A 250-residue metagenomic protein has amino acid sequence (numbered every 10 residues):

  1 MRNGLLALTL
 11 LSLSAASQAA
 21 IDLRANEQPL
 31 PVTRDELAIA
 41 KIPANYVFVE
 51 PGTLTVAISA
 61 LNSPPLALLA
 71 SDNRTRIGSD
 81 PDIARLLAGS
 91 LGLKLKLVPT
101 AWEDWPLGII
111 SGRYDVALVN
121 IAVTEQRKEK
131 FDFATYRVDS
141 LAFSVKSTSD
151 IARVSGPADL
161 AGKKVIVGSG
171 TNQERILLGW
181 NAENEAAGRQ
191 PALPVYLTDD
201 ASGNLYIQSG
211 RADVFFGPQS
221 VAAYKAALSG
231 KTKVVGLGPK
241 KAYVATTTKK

Functional and structural regions predicted by a protein language model:
L10-Q18: Hydrophobic h-region of N-terminal signal peptides that target proteins for export in Gram-negative bacteria
D22-N120: Extracytoplasmic small-molecule ligand-binding "clamshell" domains of the periplasmic binding protein/Venus flytrap
L69-S71, A84-L93, Q173-Y196, A227: Ligand-binding cleft/hinge of the Venus flytrap
D72-R76, K163-G170, L197: Short beta-strand->loop
L86-S90, V98-P99, E103-V116, K130 (+3 more regions): Short helices/loops that flank or line small-molecule/ion binding pockets
E103-L107, N120-K128, I176-E185, L205-K240: A ligand-binding cleft/hinge motif common to bilobed small-molecule-binding domains
V138-V145, D200-A201, A227-K250: Periplasmic-binding protein-like
S147-V165: Flexible hinge/capping segments at coil-to-helix
